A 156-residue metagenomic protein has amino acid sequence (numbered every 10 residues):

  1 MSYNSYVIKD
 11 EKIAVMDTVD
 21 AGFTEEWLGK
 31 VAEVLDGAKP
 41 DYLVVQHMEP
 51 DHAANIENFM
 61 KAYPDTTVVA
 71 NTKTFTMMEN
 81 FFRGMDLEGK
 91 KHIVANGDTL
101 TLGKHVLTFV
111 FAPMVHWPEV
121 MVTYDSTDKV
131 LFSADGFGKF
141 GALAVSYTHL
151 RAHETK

Functional and structural regions predicted by a protein language model:
M1-L35, V122-D125, K129-S133: Conserved beta-strand hairpin/beta-sheet module of binuclear metal-dependent hydrolase folds, prominently
E11, G22-V69: Active-site metal-binding motif and surrounding structural segment of the metallo-beta-lactamase
E11-I13, D98, H105-L107, D128 (+1 more regions): Well-ordered beta-strand scaffold positions
H47-E49, T123, D135: Divalent metal-coordination and catalytic microenvironments
M48-A53, T76-M77, H116-W117, G138-G141: Active-site environment of divalent metal-dependent phosphoester hydrolases
A70-V120: Metallo-beta-lactamase
L131-Y147: Short, solvent-exposed beta-strand-terminating loops
T148-T155: Conserved small/polar residues in nucleotide/adenosyl-binding loops
